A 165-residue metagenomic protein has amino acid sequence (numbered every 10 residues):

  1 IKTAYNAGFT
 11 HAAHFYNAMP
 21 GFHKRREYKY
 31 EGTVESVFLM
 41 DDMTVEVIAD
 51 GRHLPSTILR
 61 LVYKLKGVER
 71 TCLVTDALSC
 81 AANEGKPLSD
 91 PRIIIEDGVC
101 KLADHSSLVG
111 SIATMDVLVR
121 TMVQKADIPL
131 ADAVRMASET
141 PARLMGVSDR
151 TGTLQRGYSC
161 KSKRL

Functional and structural regions predicted by a protein language model:
I1-E31, A82: Histidine/acidic-residue-rich, glycine-tolerant segments that coordinate divalent metal ions
T3, I58-V62: A short acidic, amphipathic alpha-helical/loop segment
K29-G51, Y63-T75, C80-Y158, S162-R164: His/Asp/Glu-enriched, well-ordered alpha-helical/loop segment that forms or immediately abuts the divalent-metal
H53-S56: Loop/helix-junction capping segments adjacent to catalytic residues or to phosphate/diphosphate-binding pockets
